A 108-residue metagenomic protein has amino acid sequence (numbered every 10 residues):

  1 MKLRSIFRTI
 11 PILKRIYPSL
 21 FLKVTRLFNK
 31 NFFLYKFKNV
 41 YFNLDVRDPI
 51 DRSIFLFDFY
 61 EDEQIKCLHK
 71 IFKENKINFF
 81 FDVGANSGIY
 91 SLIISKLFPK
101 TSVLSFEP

Functional and structural regions predicted by a protein language model:
M1-P108: S-adenosyl-L-methionine
